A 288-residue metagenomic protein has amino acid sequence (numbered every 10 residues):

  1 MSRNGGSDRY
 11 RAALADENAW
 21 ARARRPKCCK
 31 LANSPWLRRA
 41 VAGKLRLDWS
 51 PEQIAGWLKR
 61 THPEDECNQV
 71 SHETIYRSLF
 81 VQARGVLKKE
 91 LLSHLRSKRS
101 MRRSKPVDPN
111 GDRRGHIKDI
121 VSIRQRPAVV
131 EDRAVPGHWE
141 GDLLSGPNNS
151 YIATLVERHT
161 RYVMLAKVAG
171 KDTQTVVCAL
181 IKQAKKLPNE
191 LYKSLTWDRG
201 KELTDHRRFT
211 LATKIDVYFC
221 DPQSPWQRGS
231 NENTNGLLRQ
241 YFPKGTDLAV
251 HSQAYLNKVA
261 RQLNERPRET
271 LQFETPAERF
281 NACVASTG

Functional and structural regions predicted by a protein language model:
M1-D48, E52, G56-E64, R77: Short, basic alpha-helical/linker "hinge" immediately adjacent to a nucleic-acid-recognition surface
S2, G43-N110: Conserved short alpha-helical interface segments
C28-A32, W36-L37, R96-A153: Mobile-element integrase/transposase regions, centering on the N-terminal DNA-binding/Zn-coordinating module
V41, I54, I75, D142 (+7 more regions): Mobile genetic element proteins and their domesticated derivatives, centered on retroelements and DNA transposons
S145-N149, L165-N189: Active-site beta-loop-alpha junctions of metal-dependent nucleic acid enzymes, especially the RNase H-like/DDE
R161-A166, F219, K244: Short small-residue beta-strand/loop micro-motif enriched in glycine and branched aliphatics
W197-T213, F219-F242, A249-R261: RNase H-like two-metal-ion nuclease catalytic core shared by retroviral integrases and related mobile-element nucleases
K244-G288: C-terminal domain-tail junction helix/linker
